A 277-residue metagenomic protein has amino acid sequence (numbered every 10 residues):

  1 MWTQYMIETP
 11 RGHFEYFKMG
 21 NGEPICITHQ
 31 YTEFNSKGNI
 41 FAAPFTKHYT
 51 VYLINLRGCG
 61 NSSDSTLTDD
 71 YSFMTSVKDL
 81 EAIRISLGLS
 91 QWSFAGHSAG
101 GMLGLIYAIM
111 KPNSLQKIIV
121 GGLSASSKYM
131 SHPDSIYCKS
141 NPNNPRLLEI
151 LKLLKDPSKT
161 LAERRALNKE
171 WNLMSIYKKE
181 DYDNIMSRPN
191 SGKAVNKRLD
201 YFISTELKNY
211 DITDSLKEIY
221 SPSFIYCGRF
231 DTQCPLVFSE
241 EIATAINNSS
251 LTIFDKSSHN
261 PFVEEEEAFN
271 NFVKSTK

Functional and structural regions predicted by a protein language model:
M6-D64, D69: Conserved HGGG/HGGXW glycine-rich cap/lid loop of the alpha/beta-hydrolase fold
Y52, L56-A99, N271: Active-site loop/oxyanion-hole signature of alpha/beta-hydrolase fold enzymes
S90-H132: Conserved hydrolase catalytic core segment
I118-L153: Flexible "cap/lid" loop of the alpha/beta hydrolase fold
D156-D214, S221: Alpha/beta-hydrolase
I219, I225-C227: Short beta-strand/loop motif that positions the catalytic acidic residue of the alpha/beta-hydrolase fold
F230-C234: Acidic catalytic loop of the alpha/beta-hydrolase fold
S257-N270: Catalytic histidine-centered segment of alpha/beta-hydrolase-like enzymes
